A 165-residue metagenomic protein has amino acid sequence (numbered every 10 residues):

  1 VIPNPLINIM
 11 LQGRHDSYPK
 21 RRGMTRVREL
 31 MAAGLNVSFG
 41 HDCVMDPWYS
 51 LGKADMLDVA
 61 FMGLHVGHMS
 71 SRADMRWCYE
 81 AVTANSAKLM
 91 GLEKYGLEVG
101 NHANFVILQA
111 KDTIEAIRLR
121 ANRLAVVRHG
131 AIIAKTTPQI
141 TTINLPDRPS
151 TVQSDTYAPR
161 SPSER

Functional and structural regions predicted by a protein language model:
N4-R14, R21-L108: His/Asp/Glu-enriched, well-ordered alpha-helical/loop segment that forms or immediately abuts the divalent-metal
H15-Y18, N122: Short glycine-enriched, charge-decorated loop/helix-capping segments at active-site entrances that position
G23-R28, V59-G63, V127-A131, D147-S150 (+1 more regions): Short, surface-exposed linear patches
M31-N36, H68-A73, K135-T142, D155-P159: Short C-terminal domain-edge/linker segments immediately following a structured domain
K88, V99-Q153: C-terminal cap of metal-dependent C-N hydrolases
L108-Q109, A158-R165: C-terminal regulatory/interaction regions
